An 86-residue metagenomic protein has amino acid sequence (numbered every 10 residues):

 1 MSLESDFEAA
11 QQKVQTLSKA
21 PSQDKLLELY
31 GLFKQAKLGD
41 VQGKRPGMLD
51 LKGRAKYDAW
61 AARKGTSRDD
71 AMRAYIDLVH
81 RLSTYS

Functional and structural regions predicted by a protein language model:
M1-S86: A charge-rich, low-complexity, intrinsically flexible signal that marks solvent-exposed coils, linkers, repeats
